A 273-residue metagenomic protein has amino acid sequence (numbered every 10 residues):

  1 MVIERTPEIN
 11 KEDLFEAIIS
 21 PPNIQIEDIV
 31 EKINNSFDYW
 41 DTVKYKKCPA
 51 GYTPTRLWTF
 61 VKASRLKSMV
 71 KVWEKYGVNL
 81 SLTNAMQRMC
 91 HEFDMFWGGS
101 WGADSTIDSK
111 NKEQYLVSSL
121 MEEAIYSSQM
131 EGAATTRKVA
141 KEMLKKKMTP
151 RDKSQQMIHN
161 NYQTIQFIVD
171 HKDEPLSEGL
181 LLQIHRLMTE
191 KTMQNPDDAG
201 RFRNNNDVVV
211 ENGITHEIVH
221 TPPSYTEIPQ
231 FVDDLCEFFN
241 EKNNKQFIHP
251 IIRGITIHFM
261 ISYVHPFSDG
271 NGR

Functional and structural regions predicted by a protein language model:
M1-R273: FIC/Doc superfamily catalytic core
